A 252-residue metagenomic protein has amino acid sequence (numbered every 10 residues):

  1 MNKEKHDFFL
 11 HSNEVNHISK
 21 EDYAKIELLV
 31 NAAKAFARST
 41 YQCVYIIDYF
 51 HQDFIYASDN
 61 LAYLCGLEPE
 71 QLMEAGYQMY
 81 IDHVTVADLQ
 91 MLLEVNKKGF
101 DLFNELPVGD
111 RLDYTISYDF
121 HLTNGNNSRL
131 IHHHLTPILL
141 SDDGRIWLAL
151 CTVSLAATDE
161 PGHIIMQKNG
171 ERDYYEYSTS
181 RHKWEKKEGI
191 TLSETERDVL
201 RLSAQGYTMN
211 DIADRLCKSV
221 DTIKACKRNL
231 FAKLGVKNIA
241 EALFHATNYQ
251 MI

Functional and structural regions predicted by a protein language model:
M1-A24: Short, low-complexity N-terminal regulatory "tails/caps" that precede and couple sensory modules
D22-Y77, E171-T179: PAS-family sensory domain signal
I47-E70, A75-G162: Sensory/regulatory domains in signal-transduction proteins
A156-E176: Histidine/lysine/aspartate-rich catalytic loop segments that bind and position anionic ligands
R172-T195: Regulatory hinge/linker segments at domain boundaries that couple sensory/effector modules to output domains
E196-S203, A242: Short alpha-helical "packing" element that flanks the helix-turn-helix/winged-helix DNA-binding module
S203-Y207, A246: Short helix-to-turn junction characteristic of helix-turn-helix DNA-binding domains, especially the helix
G206-E241: Recognition helix of helix-turn-helix DNA-binding domains
